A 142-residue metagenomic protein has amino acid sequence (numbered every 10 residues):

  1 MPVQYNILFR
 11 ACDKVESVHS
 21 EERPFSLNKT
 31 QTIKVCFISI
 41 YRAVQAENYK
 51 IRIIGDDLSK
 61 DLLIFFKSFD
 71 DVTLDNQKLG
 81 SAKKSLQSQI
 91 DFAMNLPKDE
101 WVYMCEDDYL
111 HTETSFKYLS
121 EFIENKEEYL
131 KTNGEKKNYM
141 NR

Functional and structural regions predicted by a protein language model:
M1-S39: N-proximal low-complexity "stem/linker" segments adjacent to membrane-targeting elements
Y5, A43-R52, E100: Short loop->beta transition adjacent to catalytic acidic/histidine clusters or analogous donor-positioning motifs
A11-C12, G55-D57: Structural motif
V15-V18, S59-I64, L110-E113: Short catalytic/ligand-binding loop motif for oxyanion handling, primarily in non-cytosolic enzymes, centered on
N28-C36, K78-Q89, H111: Phosphate/oxyanion-binding active-site loops and adjacent basic polyanion-contact surfaces
D57-E100: Active-site-proximal specificity loops/subdomain of glycosyltransferases
D99-L110: Short beta-strand-to-loop acidic/aromatic patch adjacent to the donor-nucleotide binding site
E113-R142: Conserved donor-nucleotide/metal-binding helix-loop-beta segment in metal-dependent transferases, i.e., the alpha-helix
